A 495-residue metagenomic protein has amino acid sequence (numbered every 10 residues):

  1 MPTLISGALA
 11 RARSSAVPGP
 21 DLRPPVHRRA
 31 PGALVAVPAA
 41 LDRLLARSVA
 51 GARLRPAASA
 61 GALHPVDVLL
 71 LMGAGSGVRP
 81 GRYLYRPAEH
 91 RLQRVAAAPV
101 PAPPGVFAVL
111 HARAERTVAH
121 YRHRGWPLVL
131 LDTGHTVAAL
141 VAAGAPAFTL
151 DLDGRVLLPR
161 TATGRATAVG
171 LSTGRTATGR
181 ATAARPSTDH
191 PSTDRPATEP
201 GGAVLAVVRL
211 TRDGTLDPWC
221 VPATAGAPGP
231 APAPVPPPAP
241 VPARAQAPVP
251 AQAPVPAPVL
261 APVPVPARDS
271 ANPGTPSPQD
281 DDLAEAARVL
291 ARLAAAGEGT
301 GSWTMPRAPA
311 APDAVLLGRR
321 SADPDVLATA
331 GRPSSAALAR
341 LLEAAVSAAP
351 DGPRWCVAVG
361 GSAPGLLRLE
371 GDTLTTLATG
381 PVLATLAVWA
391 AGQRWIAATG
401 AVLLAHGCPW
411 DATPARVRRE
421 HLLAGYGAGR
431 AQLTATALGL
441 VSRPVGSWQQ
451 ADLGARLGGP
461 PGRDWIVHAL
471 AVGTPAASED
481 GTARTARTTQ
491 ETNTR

Functional and structural regions predicted by a protein language model:
M1-R175, G179, A184-D189, T193-Q246 (+2 more regions): N-terminal accessory segments that position/regulate proteins before the catalytic core
